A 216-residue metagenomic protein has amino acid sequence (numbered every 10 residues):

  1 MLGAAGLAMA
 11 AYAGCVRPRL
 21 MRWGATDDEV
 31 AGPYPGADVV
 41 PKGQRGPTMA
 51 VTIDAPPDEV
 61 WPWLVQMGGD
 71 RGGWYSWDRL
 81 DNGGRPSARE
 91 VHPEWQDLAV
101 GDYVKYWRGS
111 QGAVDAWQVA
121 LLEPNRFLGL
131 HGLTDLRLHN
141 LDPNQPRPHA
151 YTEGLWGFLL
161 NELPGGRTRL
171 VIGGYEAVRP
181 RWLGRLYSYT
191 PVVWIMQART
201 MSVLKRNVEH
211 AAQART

Functional and structural regions predicted by a protein language model:
M1-L2: Membrane-penetrating hydrophobic segments
G6-W107, N207, A214-T216: Hydrophobic ligand-binding cavity/cleft-lining segments
A10, G46-T52, F127, E153-L155 (+1 more regions): Intrinsic-disorder/low-complexity, polar/charged segments enriched in Ser/Thr/Lys/Arg/Asp/Glu/Gln
W23, E29-V30, G132, L138-A198 (+1 more regions): Beta-strand/loop substructures that line and gate deep hydrophobic ligand-binding cavities in soluble
D54-D58, V119-L128, L159-R169, R206-A212: A short, structured loop/turn motif at beta-sheet edges
D97-L159: A contiguous catalytic/ligand-binding core that recognizes phosphate-bearing ligands
